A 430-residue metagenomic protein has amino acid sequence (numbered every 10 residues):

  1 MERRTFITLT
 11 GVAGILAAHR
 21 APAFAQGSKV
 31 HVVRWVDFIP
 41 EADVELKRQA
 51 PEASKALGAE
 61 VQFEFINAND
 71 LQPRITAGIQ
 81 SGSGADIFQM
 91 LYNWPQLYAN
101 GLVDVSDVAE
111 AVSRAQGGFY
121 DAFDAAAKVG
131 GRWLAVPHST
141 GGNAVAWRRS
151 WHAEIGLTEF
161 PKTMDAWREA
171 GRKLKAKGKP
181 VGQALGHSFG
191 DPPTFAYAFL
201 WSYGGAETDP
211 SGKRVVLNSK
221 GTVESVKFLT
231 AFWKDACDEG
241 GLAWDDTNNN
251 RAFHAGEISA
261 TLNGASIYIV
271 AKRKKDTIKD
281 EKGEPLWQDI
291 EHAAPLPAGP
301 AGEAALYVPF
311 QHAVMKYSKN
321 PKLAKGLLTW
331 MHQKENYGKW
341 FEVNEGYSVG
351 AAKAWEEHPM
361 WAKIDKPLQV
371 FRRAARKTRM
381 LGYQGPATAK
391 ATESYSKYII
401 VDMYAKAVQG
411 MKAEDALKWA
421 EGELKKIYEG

Functional and structural regions predicted by a protein language model:
M1-A13: N-terminal secretory signal peptides and thylakoid transit peptides that target proteins across membranes
G27-F38, E60-E64, D86-I87: Short, well-ordered beta-strand elements
K29, E60-V61, N100, A153 (+3 more regions): Conserved C-terminal helix/tail region of periplasmic/extracytoplasmic solute-binding proteins
I39-E60, I400: Short, polar/charged alpha-helical segment
L91-A144, F195, P285-P295, K363: Hinge/lid segment of periplasmic solute-binding proteins
N93, S266-W287, G299-I399, E429: C-terminal lobe and pocket-closing loops of periplasmic/extracytoplasmic Venus-flytrap solute-binding proteins
G130-H138, N143, R168-V215, G221 (+1 more regions): Extracytoplasmic/periplasmic solute-binding protein
G171-K173, S211-A243, L296: Glycine-centered hinge/linker elements that transmit conformational signals in sensory and ligand-binding systems
